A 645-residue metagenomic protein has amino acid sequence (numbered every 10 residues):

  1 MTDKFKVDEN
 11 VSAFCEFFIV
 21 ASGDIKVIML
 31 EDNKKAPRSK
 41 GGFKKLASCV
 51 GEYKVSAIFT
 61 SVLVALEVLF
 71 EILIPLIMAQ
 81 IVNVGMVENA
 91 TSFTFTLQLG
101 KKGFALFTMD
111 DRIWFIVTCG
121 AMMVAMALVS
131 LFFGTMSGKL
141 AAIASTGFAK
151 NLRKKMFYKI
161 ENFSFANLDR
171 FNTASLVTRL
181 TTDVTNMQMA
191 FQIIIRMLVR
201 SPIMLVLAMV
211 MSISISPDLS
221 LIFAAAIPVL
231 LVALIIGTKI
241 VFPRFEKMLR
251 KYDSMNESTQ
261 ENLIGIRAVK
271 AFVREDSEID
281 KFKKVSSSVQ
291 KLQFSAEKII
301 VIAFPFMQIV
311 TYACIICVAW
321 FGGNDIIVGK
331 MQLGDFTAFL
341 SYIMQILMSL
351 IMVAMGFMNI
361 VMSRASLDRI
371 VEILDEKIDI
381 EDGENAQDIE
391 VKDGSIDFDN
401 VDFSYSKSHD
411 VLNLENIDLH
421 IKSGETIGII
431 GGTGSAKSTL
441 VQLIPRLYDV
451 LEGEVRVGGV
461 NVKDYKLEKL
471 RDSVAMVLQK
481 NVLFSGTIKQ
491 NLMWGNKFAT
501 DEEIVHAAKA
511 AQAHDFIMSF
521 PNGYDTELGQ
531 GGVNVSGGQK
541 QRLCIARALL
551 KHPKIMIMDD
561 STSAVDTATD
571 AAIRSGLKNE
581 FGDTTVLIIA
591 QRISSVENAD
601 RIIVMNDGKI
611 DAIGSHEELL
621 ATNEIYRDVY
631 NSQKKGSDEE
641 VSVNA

Functional and structural regions predicted by a protein language model:
M1-I74, M78, M86-C119, V129 (+13 more regions): Membrane-integrated ABC transporters
F5, E52, S56-L69, F132 (+2 more regions): Transmembrane helices of ABC transporter permease
C15-A21, K26, M109, I389-A645: ABC-type nucleotide-binding domain
V27-P37, E88-A90, T146, K154-T178 (+7 more regions): Short intracellular "coupling" helices and adjacent cytoplasmic loop segments at the cytosolic face of multi-pass
S39, V62-L63, F70-N83, V117 (+12 more regions): Juxtamembrane helix-loop junctions of ABC transporter transmembrane domains
G51-V55, N162-A166, T182-F191, I195 (+7 more regions): An intracellular "coupling" helix at the cytosolic face of ABC transporter transmembrane type-1 domains
A65-L73, V124-T135, M187-A190, I194-V206 (+5 more regions): Hydrophobic alpha-helical transmembrane bundles that constitute the permease/transmembrane domains of multi-pass
M211-P228, L234, K239, S295-R369 (+1 more regions): Helix-loop-helix
